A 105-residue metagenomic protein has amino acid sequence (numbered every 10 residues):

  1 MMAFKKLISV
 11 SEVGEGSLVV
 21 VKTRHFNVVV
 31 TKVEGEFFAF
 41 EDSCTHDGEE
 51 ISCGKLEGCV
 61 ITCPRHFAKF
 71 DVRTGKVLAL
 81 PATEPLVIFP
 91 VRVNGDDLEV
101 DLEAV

Functional and structural regions predicted by a protein language model:
M1-G58, V72, P85-V105: N-terminal pre-ligand scaffold of iron-sulfur
C44, C63-H66: Short cysteine clusters
G58-P64, L78-L86: Short cysteine/histidine-rich metal-coordination sites, predominantly Zn2+-binding motifs
K69: Short helix-to-coil "ATP-lid" hinge immediately C-terminal to the conserved N-box Asn in the Bergerat
